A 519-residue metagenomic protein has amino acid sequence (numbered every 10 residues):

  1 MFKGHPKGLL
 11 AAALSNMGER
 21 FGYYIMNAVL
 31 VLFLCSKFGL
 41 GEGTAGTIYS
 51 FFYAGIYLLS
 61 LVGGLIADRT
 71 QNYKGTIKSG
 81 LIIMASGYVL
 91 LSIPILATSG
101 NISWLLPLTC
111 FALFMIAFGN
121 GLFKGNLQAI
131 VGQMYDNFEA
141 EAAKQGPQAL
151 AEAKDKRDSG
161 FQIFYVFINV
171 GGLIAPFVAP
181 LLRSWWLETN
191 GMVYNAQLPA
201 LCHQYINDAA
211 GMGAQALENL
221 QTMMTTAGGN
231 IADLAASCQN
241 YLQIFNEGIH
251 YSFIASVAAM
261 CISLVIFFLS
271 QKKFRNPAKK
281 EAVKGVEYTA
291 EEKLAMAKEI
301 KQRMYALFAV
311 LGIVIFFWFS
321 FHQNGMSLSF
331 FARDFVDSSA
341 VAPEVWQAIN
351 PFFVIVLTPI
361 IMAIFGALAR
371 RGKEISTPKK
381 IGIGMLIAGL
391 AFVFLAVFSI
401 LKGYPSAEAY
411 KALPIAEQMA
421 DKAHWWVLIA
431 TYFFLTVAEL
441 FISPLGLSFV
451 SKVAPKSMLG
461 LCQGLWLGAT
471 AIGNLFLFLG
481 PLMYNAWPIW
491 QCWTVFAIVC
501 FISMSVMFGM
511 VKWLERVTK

Functional and structural regions predicted by a protein language model:
M1-K7, D136-E141, Q148-D158, F167 (+5 more regions): Intracellular loop-helix junctions on the cytosolic face of multi-pass helical membrane proteins
F2-Y53, A309, W318-F331: Helix-loop boundary and gating motifs at the non-cytosolic
M17, G87, N101-N126, Y404-F441: Hydrophobic core of transmembrane alpha-helices in multi-pass small-molecule transporters, especially MFS/SLC-type
A28, L61-V62, I93, V170-W185 (+2 more regions): A gly/Pro-rich, aromatic-decorated transmembrane alpha-helix motif that marks the paired, flexible gating helices
L40-A54, K156-Q162, G248, L328 (+7 more regions): Loop-to-transmembrane helix entry
T47-R69, L173, A348-F365: Central cavity-lining transmembrane alpha-helices of secondary-active solute carriers, predominantly the Major
R69-M84, A367-L386: Cytoplasmic membrane-interface "Motif A"-like loop-to-helix N-cap segments of 12-TM Major Facilitator Superfamily
I82-W104, M385-E417: C-terminal ends and interior cores of transmembrane alpha-helices in multi-pass membrane transporters/permeases
